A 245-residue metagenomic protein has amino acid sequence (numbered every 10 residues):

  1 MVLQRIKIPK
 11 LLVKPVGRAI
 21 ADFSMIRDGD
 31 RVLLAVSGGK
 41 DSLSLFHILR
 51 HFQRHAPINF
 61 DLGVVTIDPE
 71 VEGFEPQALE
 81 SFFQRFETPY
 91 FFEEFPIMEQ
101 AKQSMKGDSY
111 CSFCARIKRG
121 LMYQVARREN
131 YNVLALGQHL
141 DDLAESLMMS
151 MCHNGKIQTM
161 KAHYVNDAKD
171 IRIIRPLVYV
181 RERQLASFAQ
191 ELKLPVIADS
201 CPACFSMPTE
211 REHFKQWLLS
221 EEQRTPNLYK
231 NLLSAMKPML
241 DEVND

Functional and structural regions predicted by a protein language model:
V2-L147, H153, R183-E191: ATP-dependent adenylation/nucleotidyltransferase module used to activate substrates
I6, K10, G73, R116 (+6 more regions): Electropositive phosphate-/nucleotide-binding environments in soluble metabolic enzymes
F92-M98, Q124, Y164-K169, M207-E210 (+1 more regions): Short C-terminal domain-edge/linker segments immediately following a structured domain
D141-S220: Catalytic subdomain that performs nucleotidyl-dependent activation
W217-L240: An accessory alpha-helical subdomain
D241-D245: Hydrophobic helical membrane-anchoring modules
